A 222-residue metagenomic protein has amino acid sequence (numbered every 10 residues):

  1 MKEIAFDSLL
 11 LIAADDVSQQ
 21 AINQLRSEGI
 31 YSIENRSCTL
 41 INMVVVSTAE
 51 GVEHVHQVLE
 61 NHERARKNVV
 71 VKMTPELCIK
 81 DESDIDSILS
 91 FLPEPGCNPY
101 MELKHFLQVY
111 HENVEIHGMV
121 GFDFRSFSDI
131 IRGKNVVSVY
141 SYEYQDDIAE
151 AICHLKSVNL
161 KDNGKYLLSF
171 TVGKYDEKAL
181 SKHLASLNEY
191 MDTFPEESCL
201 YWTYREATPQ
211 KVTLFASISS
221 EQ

Functional and structural regions predicted by a protein language model:
M1-Q222: Tubulin/FtsZ superfamily GTPase core signature
